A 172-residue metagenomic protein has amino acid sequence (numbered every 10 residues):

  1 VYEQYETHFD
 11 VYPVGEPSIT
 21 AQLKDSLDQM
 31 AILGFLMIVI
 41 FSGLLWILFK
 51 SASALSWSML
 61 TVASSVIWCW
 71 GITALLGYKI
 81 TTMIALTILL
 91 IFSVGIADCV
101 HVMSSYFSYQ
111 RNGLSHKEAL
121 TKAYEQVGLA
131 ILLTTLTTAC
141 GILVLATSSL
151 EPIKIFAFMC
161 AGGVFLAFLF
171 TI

Functional and structural regions predicted by a protein language model:
Y2-I172: Membrane-embedded transmembrane helical bundles of large multi-pass transporters/channels
